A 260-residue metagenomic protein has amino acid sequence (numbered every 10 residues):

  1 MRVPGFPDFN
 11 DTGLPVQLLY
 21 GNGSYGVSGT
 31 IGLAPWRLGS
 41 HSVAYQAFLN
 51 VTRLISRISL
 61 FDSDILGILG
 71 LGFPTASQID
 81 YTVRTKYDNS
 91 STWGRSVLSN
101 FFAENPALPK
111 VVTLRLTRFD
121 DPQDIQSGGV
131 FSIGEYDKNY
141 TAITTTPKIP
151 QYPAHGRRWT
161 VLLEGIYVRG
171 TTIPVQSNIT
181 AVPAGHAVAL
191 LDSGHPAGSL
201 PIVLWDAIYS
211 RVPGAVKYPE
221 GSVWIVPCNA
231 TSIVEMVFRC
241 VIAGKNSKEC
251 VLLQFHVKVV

Functional and structural regions predicted by a protein language model:
M1-D8, W36, F48-V51, I65-F73 (+2 more regions): Aspartyl protease active-site motif detector
M1-G26, I202-R239: A compact, surface-exposed functional segment
M1-L60: Signature of the N-terminal lobe/flap region of pepsin-like aspartyl proteases
S40-S42, G170, C240-I242: Residue-level detection of beta-strand-connecting loop/turn positions
Y45-A181: Aspartyl protease catalytic domain
A47-I55, W205, K248-V259: A short, sequence-level motif marking secondary-structure junctions
R53, P74-A76, Y136-K138, H195-P196 (+3 more regions): Conserved beta-strand elements of beta-rich interaction domains across eukaryotes, especially beta-propellers
T231-V260: Aspartic protease catalytic domain
